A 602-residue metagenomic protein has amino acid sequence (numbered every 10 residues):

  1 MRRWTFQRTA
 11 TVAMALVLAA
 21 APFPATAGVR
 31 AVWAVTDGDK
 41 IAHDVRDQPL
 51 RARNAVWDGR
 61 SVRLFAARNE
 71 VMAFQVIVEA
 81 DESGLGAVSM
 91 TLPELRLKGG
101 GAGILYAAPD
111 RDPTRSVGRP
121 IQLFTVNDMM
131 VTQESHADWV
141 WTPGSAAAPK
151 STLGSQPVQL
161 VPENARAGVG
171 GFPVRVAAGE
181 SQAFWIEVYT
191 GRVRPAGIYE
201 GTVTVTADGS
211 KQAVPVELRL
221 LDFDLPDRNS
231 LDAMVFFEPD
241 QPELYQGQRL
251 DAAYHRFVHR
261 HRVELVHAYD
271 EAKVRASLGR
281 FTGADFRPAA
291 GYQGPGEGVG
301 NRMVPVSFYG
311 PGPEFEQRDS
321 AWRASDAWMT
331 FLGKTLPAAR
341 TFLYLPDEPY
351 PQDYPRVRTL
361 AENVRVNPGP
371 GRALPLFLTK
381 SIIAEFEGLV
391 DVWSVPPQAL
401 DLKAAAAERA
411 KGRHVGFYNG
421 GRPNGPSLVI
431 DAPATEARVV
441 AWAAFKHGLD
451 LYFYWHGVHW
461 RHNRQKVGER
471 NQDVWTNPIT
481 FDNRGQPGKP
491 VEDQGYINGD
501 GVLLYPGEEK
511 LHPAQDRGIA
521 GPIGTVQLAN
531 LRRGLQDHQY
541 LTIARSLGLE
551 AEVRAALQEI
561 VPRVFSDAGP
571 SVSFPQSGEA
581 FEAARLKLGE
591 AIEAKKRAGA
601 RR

Functional and structural regions predicted by a protein language model:
M1-Q7: N-terminal secretory signal peptides that target proteins for export/translocation
T9-A21: Bacterial N-terminal signal peptides
A27-S61, S83, S210-Q248: Long, low-complexity ectodomains and other extracytoplasmic segments of secretory-pathway proteins
G28-D58, E82-I186: Surface-exposed binding patches on compact interaction domains or structured appendages
L64-E70: Short, solvent-exposed loop/linker segments at the N-terminal edge of repeated beta-sheet extracellular domains
F65, I77-R96, V169-S230: Extended acidic/polar, glycine-enriched regions that form or flank non-catalytic beta-rich accessory modules
L231-K466: Catalytic-core regions of glycoside hydrolase
G310-P313, A321, S325-Q352, E362-S381 (+1 more regions): Catalytic domains of carbohydrate-active enzymes that cleave complex glycans
